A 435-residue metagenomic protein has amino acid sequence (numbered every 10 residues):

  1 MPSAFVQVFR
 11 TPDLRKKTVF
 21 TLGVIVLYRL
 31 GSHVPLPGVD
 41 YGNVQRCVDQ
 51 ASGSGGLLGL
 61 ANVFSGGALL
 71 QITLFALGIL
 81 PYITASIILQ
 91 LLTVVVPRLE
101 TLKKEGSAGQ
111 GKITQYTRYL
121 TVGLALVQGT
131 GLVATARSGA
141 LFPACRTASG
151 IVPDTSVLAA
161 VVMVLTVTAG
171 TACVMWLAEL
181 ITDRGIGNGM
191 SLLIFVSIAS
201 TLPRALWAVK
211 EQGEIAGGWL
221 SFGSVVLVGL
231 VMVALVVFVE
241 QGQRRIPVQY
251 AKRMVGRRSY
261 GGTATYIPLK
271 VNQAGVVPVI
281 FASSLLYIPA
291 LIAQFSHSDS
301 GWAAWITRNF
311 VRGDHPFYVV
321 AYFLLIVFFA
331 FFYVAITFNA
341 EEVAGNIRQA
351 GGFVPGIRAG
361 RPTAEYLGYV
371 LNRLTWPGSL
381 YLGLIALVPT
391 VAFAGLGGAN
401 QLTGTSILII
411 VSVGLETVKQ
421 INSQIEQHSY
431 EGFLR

Functional and structural regions predicted by a protein language model:
M1-K103, A108-R435: N-terminal cationic and glycine-rich segments that engage phosphates or anionic surfaces
